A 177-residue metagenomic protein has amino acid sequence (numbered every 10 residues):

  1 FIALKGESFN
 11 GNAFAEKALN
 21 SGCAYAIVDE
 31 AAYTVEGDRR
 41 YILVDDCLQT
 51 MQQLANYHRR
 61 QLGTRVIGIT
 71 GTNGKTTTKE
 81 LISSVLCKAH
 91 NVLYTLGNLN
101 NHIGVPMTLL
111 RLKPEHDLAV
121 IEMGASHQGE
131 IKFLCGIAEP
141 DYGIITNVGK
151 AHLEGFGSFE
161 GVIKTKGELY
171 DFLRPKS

Functional and structural regions predicted by a protein language model:
F1-Q53: N-terminal leader/targeting and accessory segments in enzymes
T50-S177: Phosphate-binding loop of NTP-binding sites
